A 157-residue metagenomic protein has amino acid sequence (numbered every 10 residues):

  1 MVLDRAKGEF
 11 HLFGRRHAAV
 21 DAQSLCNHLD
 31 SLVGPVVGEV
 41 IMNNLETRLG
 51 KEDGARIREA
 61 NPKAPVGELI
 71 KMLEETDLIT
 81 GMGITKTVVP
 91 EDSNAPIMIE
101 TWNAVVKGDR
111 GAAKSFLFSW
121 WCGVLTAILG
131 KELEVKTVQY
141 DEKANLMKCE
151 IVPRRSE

Functional and structural regions predicted by a protein language model:
M1-A95, W102-F116, T137-E157: N-terminal accessory segment detector
R110, I128-L129: Amphipathic alpha-helical interaction segments
W121-I128: Mixed-charge, glycine-accented linear interaction segment located at domain edges/termini
